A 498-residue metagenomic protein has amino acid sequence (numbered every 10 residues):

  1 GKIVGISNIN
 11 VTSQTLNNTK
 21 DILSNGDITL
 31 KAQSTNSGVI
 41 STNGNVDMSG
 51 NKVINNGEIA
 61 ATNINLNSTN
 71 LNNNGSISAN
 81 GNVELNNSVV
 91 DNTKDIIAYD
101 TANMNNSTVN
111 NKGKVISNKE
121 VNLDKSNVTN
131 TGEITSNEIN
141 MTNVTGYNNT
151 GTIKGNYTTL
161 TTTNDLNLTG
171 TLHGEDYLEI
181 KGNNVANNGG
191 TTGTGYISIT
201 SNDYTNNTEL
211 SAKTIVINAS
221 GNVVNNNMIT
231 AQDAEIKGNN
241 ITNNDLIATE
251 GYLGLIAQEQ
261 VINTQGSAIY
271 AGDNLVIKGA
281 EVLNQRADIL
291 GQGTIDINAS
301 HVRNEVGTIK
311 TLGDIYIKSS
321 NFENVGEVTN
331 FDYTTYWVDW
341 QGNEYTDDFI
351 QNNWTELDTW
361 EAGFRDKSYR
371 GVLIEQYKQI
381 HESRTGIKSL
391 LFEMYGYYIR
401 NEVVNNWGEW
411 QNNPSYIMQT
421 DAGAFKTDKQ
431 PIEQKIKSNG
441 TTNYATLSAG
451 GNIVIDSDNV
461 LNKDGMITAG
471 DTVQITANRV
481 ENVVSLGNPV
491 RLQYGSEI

Functional and structural regions predicted by a protein language model:
G1-I498: Binding/recognition "hotspot" determinant
